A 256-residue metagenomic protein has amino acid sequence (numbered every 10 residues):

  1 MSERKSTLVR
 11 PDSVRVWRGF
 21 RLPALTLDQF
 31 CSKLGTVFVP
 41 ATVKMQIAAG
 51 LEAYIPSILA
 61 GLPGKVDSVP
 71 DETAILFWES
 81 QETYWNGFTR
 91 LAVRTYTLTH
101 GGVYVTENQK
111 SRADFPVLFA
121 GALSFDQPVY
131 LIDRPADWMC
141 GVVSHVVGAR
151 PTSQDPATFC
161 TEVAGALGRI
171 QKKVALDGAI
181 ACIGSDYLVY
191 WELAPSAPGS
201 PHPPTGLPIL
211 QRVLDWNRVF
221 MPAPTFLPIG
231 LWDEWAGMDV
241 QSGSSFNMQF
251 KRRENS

Functional and structural regions predicted by a protein language model:
M1-S256: Macromolecular interaction modules
